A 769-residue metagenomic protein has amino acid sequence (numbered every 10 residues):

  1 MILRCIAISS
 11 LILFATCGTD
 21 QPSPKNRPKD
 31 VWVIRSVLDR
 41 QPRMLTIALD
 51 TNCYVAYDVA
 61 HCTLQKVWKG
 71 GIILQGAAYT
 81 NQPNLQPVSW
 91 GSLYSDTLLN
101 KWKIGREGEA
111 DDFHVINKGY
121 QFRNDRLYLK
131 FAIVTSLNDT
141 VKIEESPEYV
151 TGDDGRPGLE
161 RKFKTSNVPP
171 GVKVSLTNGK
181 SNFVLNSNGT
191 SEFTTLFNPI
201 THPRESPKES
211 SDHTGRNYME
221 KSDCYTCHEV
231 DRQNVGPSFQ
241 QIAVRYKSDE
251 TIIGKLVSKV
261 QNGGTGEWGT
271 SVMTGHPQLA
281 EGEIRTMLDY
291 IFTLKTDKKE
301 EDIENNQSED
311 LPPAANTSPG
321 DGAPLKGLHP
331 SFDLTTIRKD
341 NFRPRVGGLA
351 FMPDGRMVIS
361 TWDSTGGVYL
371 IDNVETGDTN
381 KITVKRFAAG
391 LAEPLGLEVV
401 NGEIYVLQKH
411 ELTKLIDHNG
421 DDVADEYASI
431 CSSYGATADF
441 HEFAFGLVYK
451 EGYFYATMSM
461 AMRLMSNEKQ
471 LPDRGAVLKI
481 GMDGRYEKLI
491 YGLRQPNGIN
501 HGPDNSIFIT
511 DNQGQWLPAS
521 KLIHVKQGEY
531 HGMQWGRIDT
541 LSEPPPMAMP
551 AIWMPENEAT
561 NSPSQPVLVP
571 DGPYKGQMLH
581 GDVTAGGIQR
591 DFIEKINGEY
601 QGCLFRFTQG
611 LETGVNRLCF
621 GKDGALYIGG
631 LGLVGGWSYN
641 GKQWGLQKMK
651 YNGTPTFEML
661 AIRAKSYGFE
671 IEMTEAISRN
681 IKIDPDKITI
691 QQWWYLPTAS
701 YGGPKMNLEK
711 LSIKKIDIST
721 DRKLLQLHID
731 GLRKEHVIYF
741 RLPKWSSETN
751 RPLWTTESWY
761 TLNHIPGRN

Functional and structural regions predicted by a protein language model:
T19-E144, G158: Beta-strand-rich N-terminal accessory domains
N124-Y128, A132-E160, N652-R679: Surface beta-strand/loop "capping" patches
S210-V230, V244: Sequence/structural segment immediately N-terminal to covalent heme-attachment motifs in c-type and related
K221-D231, M273, M287, I291 (+3 more regions): The canonical Cys-X-X-Cys-His
T226, R232-Y246, K259-L288: Axial heme c-ligation environment in periplasmic c-type cytochrome domains
G275-I303, G731: C-terminal capping alpha-helices of c-type cytochrome domains
K299-I662, R679: Beta-propeller domains with acidic blade repeats across secreted/periplasmic ectodomains and cytosolic WD/CNH propellers
A676-K715, F740-E748, T756-W759: Short, surface-exposed alpha-helix to beta-strand junction/turn motifs within ectodomains of secreted and cell-envelope
